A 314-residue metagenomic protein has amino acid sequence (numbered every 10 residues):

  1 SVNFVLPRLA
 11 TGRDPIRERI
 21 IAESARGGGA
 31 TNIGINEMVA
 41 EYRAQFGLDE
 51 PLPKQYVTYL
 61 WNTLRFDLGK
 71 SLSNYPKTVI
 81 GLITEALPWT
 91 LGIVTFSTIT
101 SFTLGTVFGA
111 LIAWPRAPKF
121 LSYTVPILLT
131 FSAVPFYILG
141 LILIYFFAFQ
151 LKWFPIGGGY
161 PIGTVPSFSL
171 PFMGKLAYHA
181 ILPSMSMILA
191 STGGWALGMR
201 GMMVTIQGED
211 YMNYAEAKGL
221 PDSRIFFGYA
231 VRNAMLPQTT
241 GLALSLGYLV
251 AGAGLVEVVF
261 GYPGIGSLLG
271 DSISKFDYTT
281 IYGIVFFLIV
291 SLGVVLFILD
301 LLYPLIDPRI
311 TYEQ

Functional and structural regions predicted by a protein language model:
S1-K54, L151-F172: Hydrophobic alpha-helical transmembrane segments of membrane transport/permease proteins and related membrane-embedded
S1-V2, L52, Y56, W61 (+4 more regions): Hydrophobic alpha-helical transmembrane segments of multi-pass integral membrane proteins
V2-G12, I127-G158, S186-T192: Membrane-water interface segments at the C-terminal ends of transmembrane alpha-helices in multi-pass inner-membrane
A10, R19-S24, T63-L64, L72 (+7 more regions): Hydrophobic aliphatic residues
R13, T63-D67, F154, I206 (+1 more regions): A short secondary-structure junction motif
Q45-T106: An internal, D/E-rich "acidic patch" concept
P51, Q55, Y59, T78 (+10 more regions): Amphipathic alpha-helical recognition patches that constitute DNA-binding helices
L87-F120, F136, G163-Q314: Alpha-helical transmembrane segments of integral membrane proteins, especially multi-pass inner/plasma-membrane
